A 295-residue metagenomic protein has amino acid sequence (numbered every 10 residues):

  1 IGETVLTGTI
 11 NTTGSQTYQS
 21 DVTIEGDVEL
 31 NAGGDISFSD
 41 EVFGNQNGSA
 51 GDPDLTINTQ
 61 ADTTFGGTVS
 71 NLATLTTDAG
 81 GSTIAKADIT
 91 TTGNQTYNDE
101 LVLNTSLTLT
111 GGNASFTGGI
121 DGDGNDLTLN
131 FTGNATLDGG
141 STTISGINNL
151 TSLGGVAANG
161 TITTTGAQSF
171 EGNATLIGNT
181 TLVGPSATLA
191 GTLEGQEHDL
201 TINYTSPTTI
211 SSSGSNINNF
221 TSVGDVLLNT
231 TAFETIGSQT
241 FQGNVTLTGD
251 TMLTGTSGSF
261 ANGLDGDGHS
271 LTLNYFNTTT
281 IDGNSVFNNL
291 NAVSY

Functional and structural regions predicted by a protein language model:
I1-Y295: Extracellular lectin-like interaction modules
